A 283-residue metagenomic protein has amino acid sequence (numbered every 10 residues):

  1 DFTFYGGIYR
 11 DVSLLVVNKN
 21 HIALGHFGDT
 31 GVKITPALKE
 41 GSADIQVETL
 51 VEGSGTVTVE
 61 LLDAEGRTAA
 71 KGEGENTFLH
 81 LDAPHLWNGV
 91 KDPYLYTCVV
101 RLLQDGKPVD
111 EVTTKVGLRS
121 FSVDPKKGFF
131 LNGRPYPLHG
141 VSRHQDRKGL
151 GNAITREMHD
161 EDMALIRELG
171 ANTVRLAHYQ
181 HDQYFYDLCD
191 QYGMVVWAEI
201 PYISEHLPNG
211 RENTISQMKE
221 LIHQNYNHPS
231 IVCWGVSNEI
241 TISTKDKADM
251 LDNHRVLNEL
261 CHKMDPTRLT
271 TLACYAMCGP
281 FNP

Functional and structural regions predicted by a protein language model:
D1-L188, Y192-V196, Q217, V232-C233 (+2 more regions): Secreted/periplasmic carbohydrate-active enzymes, especially glycoside hydrolases
R143, Y179-H181, P201-I203, S237-E239 (+1 more regions): Active-site beta-loop-alpha junctions enriched in small/polar residues
Q145-L150, S204-P208, I240-K245: A short acidic, helix-capping loop that chelates divalent metal ions and anchors anionic groups
R175-D182, S204-E212, C278-P280: Acidic-and-aromatic substrate-binding clefts and catalytic sites of carbohydrate-active enzymes
Q191, N209-P283: Active-site neighborhood of glycoside hydrolase catalytic domains
